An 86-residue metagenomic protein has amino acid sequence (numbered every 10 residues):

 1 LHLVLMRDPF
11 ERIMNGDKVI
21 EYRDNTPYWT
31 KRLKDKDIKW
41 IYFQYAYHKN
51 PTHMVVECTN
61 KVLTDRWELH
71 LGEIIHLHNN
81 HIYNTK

Functional and structural regions predicted by a protein language model:
L3-K86: Structured alpha/beta reader/binder surfaces that contact nucleic acids or chromatin modification marks
